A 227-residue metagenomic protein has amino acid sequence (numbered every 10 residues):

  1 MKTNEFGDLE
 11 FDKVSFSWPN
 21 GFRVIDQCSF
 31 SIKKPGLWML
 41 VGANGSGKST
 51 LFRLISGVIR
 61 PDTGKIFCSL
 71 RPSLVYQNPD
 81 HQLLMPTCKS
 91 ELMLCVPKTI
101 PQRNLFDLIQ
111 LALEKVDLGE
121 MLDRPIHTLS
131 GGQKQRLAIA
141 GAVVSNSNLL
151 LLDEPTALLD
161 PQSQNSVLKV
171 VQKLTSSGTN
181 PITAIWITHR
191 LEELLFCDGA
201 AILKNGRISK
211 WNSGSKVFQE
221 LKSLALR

Functional and structural regions predicted by a protein language model:
S56: Helix-to-loop junction immediately C-terminal to a conserved catalytic motif
R103-M121: Conserved ABC ATPase "signature" region
P125-L129, Q133: Conserved ABC ATPase signature
I139: Hydrophobic anchor residue at the start of the ABC signature
L150-E154: Catalytic Walker B motif of ABC-type/P-loop ATPase nucleotide-binding domains
P161-S163: Helix N-cap at the start of a conserved alpha-helix in ABC-type nucleotide-binding domains
R207-R227: Conserved beta-strand-loop-alpha-helix hinge in the C-terminal portion of ABC ATPase nucleotide-binding domains
